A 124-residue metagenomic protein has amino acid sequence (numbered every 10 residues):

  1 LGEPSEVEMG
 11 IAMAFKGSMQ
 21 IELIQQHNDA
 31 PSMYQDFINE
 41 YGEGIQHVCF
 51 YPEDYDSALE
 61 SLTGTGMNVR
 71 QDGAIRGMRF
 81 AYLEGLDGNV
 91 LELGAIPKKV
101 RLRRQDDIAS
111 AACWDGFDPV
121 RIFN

Functional and structural regions predicted by a protein language model:
L1, P31-S32, V90: Short N-terminal helix-initiation segments at or just after the protein's N-terminus
L1-S18: Short, structured active-site "lid" loops
E3-E8, H47-Y51, D106-D115: Short low-complexity stretches enriched in small and charged residues
I11, H47, V90: Broad gene-expression machinery/nucleic-acid interaction feature
F15-I21, Q26-L86: Vicinal oxygen chelate
E22, L59-N124: Vicinal oxygen chelate
